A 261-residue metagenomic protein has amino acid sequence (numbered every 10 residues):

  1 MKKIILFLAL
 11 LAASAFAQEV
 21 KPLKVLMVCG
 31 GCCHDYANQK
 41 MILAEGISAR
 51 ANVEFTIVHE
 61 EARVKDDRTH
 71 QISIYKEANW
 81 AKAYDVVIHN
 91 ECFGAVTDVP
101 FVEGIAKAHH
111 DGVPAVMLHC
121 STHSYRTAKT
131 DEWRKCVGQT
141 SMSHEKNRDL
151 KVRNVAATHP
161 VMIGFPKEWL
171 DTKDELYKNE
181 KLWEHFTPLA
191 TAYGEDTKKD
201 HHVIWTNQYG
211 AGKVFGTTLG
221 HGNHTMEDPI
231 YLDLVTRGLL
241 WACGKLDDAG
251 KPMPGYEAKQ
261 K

Functional and structural regions predicted by a protein language model:
M1-I4: Positively charged n-region of N-terminal signal peptides that target proteins for export
L8-A17: Hydrophobic h-region of N-terminal signal peptides that target proteins for export in Gram-negative bacteria
Q18-Y84, D247, M253-K261: Aromatic-Pro/Gly-enriched surface loop or interdomain linker that acts as a lid/target-recognition segment
E19-L23, N38, A49, E195-H201 (+1 more regions): Extracellular ligand-binding/catalytic regions of CAZymes and related secreted enzymes and adhesion modules
K24-C29, W80-R126, A211: Short alpha-beta junction capping motif
G31-H34, E60-K65, I88, C92-V96 (+5 more regions): Solvent-exposed loop/turn segments at secondary-structure junctions within structured extracellular/periplasmic domains
A37-K40, A44, Y84, V102-A106 (+2 more regions): Extracytoplasmic/secreted envelope proteins and their assembly/folding machinery, especially bacterial periplasmic
K40, L118-K198, K251-K261: An acidic, glycine-rich "communication" segment
